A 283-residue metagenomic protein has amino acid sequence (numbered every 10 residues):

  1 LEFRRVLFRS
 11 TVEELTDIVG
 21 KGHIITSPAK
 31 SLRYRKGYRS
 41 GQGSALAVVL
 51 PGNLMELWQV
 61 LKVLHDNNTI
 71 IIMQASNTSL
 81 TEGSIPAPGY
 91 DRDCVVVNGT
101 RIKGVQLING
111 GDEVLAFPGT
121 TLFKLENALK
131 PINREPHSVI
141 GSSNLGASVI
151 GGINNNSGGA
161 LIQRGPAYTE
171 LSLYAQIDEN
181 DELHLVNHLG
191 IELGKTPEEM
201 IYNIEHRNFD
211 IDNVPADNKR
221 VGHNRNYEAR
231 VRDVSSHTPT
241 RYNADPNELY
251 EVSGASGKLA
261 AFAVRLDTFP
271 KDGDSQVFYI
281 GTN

Functional and structural regions predicted by a protein language model:
R5-K62, T78-V114, G141, G146 (+1 more regions): N-terminal flexible segment immediately upstream of the FAD-binding catalytic core in FAD-dependent oxidoreductases
H65, K130: Anion (oxyanion) recognition and catalysis
S76-T78, I85, G119, L189: An acidic- and aromatic-residue-enriched active-site/binding cleft used to recognize and process polar
P131-N283: FAD-binding subdomain of flavoenzyme oxidoreductases
